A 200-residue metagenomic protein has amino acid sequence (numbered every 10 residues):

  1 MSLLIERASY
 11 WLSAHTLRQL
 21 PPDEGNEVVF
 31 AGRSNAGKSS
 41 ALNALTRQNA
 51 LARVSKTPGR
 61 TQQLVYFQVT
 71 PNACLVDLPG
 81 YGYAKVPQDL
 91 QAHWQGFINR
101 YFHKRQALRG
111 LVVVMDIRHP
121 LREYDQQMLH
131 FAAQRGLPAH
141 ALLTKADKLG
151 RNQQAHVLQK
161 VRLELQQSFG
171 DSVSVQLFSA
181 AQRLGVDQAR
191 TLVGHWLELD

Functional and structural regions predicted by a protein language model:
M1-K85, E198-L199: Conserved G1/Walker A P-loop phosphate-binding module
I5-L17, K148-D200: Canonical P-loop GTPase G-domain recognition
E24-G25, N43-L45, Q88-Q91, Q126-H130 (+2 more regions): Short, glycine/charged-enriched secondary-structure capping and boundary segments
A41, L111-V112, A189: Hydrophobic packing within well-folded, soluble alpha/beta domains
A50, Q63, C74, L90-W94 (+5 more regions): Helical mechanochemical/support elements of P-loop NTPase systems and associated helical scaffolds
L78-Y81, I117-R118, K145-A146, A181: Conserved Walker B
Y81-Q91, D147-G150: Flexible beta-alpha connector loops of hexameric P-loop NTPases
G96-V173: Conserved C-terminal guanine-recognition region of P-loop GTPase G domains, centered on the G4
